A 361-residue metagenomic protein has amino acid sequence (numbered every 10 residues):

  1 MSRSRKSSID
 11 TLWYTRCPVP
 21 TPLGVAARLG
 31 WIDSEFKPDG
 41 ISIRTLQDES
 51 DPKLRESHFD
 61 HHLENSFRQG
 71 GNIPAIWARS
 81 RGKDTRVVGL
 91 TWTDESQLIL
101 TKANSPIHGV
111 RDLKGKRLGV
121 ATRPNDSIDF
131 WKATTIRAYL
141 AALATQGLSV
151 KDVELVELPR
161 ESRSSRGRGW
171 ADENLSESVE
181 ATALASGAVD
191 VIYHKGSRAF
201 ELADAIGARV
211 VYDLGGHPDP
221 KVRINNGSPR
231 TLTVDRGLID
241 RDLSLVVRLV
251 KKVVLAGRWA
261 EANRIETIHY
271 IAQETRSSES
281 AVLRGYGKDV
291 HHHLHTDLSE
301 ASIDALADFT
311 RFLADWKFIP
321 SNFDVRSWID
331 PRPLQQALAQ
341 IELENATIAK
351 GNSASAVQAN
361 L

Functional and structural regions predicted by a protein language model:
S7-P159, S355-L361: Short, glycine-/small- and polar/acidic-enriched structural segments that line small-molecule recognition paths
D33, K37, G216-V222, H293-A301: Short, solvent-exposed loop/beta-turn-alpha elements that line the ligand-binding surface or hinge of extracytoplasmic
P38-L46, G147-L155, L243, T275-G287 (+1 more regions): Short, surface-exposed acidic
I73, A171-A272: Pocket-lining segment of extracytoplasmic ligand-binding domains
R86-T93, E154-L158, G207-N226, D324: Short beta-strand->loop
V150-S176: Short, flexible helix-coil linker/hinge segments at the edges of structured domains or between repeats
D242-F318: Secondary-structure end/capping motifs
L313-L361: Conserved C-terminal helix/tail region of periplasmic/extracytoplasmic solute-binding proteins
